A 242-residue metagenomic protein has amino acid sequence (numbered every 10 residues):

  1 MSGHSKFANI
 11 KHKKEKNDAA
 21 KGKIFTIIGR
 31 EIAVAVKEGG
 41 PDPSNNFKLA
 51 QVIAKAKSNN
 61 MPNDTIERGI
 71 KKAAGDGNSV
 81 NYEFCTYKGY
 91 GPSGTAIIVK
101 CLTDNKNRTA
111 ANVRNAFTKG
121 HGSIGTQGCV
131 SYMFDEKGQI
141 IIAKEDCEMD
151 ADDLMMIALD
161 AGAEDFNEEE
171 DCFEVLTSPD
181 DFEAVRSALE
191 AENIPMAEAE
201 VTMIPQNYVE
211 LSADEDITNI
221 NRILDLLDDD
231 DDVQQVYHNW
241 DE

Functional and structural regions predicted by a protein language model:
M1-G125, C129-I141, H238-D241: N-terminal cationic and glycine-rich segments that engage phosphates or anionic surfaces
Q139-E242: Positively charged, low-complexity, intrinsically disordered RNA-binding extensions
